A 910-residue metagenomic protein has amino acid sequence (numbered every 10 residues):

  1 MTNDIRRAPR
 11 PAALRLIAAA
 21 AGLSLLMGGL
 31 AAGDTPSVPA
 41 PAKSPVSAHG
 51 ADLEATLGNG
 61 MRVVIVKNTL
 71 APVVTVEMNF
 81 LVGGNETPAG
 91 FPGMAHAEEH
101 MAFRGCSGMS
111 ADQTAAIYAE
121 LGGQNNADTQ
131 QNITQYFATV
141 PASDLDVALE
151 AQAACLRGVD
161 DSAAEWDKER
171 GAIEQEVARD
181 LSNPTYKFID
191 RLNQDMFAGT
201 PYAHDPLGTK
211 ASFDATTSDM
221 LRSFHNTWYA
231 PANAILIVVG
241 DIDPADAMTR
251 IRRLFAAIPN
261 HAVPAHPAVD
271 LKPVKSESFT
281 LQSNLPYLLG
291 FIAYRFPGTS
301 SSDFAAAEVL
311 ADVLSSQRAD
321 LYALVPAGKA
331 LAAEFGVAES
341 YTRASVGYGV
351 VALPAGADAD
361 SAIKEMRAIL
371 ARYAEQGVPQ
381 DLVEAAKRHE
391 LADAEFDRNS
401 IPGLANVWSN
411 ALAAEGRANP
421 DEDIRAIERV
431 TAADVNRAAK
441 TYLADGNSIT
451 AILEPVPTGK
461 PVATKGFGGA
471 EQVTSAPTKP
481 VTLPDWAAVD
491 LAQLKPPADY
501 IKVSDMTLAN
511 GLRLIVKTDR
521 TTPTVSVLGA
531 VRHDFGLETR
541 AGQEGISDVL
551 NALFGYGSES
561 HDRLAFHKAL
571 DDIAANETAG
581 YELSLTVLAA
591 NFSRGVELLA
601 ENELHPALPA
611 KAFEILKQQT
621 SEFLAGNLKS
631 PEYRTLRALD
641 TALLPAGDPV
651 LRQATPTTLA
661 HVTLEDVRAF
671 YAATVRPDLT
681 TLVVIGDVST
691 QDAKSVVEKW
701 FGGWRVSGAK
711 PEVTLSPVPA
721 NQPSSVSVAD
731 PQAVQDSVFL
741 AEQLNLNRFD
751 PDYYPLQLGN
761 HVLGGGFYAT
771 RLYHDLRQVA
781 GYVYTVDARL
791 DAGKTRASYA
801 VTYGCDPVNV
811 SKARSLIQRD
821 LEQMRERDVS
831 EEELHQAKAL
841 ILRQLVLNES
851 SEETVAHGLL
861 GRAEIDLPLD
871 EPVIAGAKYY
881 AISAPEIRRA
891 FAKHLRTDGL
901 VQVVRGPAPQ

Functional and structural regions predicted by a protein language model:
I17-G28: Bacterial N-terminal signal peptides
G29-V64, D243-Q282, Y322, D421-V531 (+4 more regions): Proteolytic maturation boundary segments
P36, G105, A148, C155 (+13 more regions): Scaffold signal of the M16-like zinc-metallopeptidase fold and its non-catalytic homologs
T75-T139, S182, D205-L207, S315-L331 (+6 more regions): M16/MPP (pitrilysin/insulinase) zinc-metallopeptidase core fold and M16-derived inactive scaffolds
R104-G108, T139-R170, M248, Q317 (+10 more regions): M16/insulysin-pitrilysin zinc metalloprotease superfamily fold
A119, D160-A178, D243, A262-S276 (+13 more regions): Acidic/histidine-enriched alpha-helical segments
R222-L254, G446-S448, R637, G647 (+3 more regions): Non-catalytic, conformational "gating/processing" segments within enzyme and secreted inhibitor domains
F291-R295, L314-L353, I401, F739-L744 (+1 more regions): A structural supersecondary motif
